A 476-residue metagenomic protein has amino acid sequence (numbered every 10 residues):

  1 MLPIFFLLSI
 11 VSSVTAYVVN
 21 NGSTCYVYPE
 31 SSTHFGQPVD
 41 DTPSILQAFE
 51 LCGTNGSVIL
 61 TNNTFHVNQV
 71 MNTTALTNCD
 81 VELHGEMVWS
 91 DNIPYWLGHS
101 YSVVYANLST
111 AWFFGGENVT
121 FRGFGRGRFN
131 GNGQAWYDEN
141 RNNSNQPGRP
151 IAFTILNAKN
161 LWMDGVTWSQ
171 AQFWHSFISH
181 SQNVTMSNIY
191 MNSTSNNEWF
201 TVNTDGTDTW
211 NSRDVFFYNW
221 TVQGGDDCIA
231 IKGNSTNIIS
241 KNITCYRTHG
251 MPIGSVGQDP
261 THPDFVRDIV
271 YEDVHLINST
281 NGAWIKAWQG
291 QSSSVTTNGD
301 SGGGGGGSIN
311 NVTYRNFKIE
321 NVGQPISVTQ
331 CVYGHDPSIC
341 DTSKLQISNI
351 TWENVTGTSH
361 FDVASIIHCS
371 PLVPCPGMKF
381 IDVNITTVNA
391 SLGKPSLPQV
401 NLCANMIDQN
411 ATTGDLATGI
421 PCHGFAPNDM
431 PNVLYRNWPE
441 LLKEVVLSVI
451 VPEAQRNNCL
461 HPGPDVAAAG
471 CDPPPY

Functional and structural regions predicted by a protein language model:
P3-L7, S12-Y476: Extracellular/periplasmic carbohydrate-active domains that bind, remodel, or depolymerize complex polysaccharides
